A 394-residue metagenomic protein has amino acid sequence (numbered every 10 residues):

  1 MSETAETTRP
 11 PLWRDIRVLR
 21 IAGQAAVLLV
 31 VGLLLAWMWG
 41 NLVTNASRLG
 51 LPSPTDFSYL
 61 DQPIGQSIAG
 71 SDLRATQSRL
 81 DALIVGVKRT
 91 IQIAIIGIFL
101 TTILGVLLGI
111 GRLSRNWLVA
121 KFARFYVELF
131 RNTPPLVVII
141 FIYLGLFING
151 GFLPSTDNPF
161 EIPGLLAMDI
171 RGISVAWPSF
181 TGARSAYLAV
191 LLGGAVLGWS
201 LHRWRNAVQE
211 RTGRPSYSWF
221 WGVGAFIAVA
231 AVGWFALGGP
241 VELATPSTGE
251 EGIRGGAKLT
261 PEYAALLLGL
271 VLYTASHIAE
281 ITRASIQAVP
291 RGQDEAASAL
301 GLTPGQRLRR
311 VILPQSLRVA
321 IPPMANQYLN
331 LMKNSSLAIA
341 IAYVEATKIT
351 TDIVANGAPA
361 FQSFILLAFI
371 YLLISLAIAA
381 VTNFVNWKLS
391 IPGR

Functional and structural regions predicted by a protein language model:
S2-R394: Transmembrane alpha-helices and adjacent helix-loop boundaries
